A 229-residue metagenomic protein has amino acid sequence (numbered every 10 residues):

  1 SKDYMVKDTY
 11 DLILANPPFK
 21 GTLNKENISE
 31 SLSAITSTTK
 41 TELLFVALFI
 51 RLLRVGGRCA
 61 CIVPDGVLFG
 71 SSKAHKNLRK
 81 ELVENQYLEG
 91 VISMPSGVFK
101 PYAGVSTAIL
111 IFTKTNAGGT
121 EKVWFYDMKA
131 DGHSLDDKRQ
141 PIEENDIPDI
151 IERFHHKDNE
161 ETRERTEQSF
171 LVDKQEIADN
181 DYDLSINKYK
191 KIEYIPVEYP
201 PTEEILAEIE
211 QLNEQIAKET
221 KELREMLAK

Functional and structural regions predicted by a protein language model:
D3-K229: A conserved structural/catalytic subdomain of Rossmann-like adenosyl-cofactor enzymes
